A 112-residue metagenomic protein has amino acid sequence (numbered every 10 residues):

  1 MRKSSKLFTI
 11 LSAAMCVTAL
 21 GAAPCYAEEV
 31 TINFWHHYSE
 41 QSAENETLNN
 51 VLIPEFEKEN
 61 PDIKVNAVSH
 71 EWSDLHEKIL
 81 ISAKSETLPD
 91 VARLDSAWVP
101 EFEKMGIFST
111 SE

Functional and structural regions predicted by a protein language model:
M1-L11: Bacterial N-terminal signal peptides that target proteins for export
V17-Y26: C-terminal segment of classical bacterial N-terminal signal peptides
C25-I107: Conserved N-terminal structural module of periplasmic/extracytoplasmic solute-binding proteins
